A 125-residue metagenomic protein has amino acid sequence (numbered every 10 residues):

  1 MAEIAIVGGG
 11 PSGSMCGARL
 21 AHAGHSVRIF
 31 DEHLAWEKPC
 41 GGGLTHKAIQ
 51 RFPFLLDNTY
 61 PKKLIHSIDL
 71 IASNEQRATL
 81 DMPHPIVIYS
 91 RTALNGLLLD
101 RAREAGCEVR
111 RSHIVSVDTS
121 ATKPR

Functional and structural regions predicted by a protein language model:
M1-S12: Beta1/beta-strand and adjacent pyrophosphate-binding region of the FAD-binding site in flavoprotein oxidoreductases
A2, H25, P124: Nucleotide donor/acceptor-binding cores
A5-V7, A18-C40: Glycine-rich FAD pyrophosphate-binding loop
M15: Phosphate-binding Walker
A18, K47, D100: Surface-exposed charge patches
H33-L56: Conserved N-terminal glycine-rich FAD pyrophosphate-binding loop of Rossmann-like flavoproteins
Q50, F54-N58, L64, D69-R125: Conserved N-terminal helical subregion
